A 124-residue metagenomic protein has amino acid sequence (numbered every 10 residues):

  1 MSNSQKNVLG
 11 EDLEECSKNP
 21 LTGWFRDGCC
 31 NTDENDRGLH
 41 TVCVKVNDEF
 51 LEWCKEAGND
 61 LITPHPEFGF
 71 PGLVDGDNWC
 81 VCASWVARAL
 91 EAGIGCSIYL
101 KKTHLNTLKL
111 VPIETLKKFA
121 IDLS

Functional and structural regions predicted by a protein language model:
M1-E49, I113, A120-D122: Extended boundary segments
K45-D60: Short, basic/aromatic beta-hairpin or loop at an interaction surface
I62-G69: Short alpha-helix capping/helix-loop boundary micro-motifs
V86-K109: Short, compositionally biased
H104-S124: Glycine- and charge-enriched low-complexity intrinsically disordered segments
